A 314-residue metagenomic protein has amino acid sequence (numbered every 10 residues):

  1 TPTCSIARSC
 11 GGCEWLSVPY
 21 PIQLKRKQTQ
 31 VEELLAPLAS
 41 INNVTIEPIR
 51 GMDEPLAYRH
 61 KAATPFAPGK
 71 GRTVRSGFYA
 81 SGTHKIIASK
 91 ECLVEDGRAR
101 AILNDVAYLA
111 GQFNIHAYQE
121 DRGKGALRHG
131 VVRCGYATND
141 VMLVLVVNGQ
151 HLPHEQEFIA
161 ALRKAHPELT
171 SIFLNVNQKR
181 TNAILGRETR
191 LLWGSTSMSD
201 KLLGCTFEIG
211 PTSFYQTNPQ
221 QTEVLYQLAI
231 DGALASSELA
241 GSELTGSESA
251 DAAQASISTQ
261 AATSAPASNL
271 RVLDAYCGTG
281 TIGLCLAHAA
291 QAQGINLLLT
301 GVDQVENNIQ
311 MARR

Functional and structural regions predicted by a protein language model:
T1-P2, A7-A117, A137, L152: Extended interfacial segments that mediate partner engagement and assembly in macromolecular machines
C13, G130, I172: Residue-level signal for inorganic ion chemistry
H60, N139-V141, N269-L270: Nucleotide donor/acceptor-binding cores
A107, G111-N114, V131, I230-L234: Generic structural signal for well-ordered alpha-helical scaffold segments
H116-K124, A267-V272: Short helix/loop segment immediately N-terminal to the Walker
K124-A137: Short edge beta-strands and adjacent turn/loop segments
V132, N139-N148, T206-G210: Short, aliphatic-rich beta-strand segments
H154-R314: Rossmann-like S-adenosyl-L-methionine
